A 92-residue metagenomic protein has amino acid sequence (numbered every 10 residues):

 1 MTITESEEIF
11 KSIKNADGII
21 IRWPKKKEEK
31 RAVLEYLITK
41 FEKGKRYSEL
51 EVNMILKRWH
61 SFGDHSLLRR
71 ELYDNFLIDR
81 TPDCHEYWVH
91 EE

Functional and structural regions predicted by a protein language model:
M1-E5: N-terminal regulatory modules of eukaryotic gene-expression and nucleic-acid-associated proteins
E7-K43: Short alpha-helical segments that sit at the start of domains
E35-I38, N53-K57: Amphipathic alpha-helical segments within well-ordered protein domains
K43-L56: Short acidic, hydrophobic short linear motifs in intrinsically disordered regions
W59-E71: Short amphipathic alpha-helical interaction segments
Y73-D74, V89: Beta-rich nucleic-acid/ligand-interaction surfaces
D74-D83: A short, conserved structural fragment
C84-E92: Short, cationic-aromatic polyanion-contact patches
